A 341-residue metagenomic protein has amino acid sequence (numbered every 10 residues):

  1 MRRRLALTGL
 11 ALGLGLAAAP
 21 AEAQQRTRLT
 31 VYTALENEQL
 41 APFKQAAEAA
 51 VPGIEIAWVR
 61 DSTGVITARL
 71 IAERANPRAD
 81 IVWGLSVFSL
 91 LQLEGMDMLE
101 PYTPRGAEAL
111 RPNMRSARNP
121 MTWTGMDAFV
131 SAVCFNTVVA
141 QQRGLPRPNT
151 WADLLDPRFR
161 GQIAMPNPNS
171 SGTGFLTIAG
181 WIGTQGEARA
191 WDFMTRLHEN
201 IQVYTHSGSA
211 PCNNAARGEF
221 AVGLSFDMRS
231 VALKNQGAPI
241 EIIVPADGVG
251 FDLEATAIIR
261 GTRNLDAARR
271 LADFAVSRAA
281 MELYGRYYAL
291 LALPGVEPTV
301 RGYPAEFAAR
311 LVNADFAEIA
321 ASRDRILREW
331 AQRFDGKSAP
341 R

Functional and structural regions predicted by a protein language model:
M1-L7, G13: N-terminal export leaders
A23-L91: Early extracytoplasmic/lumenal segment of secretory-pathway proteins
A34-A41, G64, R78-E219: Extracytoplasmic ligand-binding site segments that recognize negatively charged/polar headgroups
F88-Q92, A216, F220-P239: A ligand-binding cleft/hinge motif common to bilobed small-molecule-binding domains
P112, F129, F193-H198, Y204-T205 (+2 more regions): Periplasmic-binding protein-like
C134-V139, A179-I182, L253-N264, L283-Y284: A bilobed periplasmic-binding-protein/Venus flytrap-type ligand-binding module shared by bacterial periplasmic
I259-D315: Mature extracytoplasmic/periplasmic domains
R301-R341: Extracellular/periplasmic bilobal clamshell ligand-binding domains
